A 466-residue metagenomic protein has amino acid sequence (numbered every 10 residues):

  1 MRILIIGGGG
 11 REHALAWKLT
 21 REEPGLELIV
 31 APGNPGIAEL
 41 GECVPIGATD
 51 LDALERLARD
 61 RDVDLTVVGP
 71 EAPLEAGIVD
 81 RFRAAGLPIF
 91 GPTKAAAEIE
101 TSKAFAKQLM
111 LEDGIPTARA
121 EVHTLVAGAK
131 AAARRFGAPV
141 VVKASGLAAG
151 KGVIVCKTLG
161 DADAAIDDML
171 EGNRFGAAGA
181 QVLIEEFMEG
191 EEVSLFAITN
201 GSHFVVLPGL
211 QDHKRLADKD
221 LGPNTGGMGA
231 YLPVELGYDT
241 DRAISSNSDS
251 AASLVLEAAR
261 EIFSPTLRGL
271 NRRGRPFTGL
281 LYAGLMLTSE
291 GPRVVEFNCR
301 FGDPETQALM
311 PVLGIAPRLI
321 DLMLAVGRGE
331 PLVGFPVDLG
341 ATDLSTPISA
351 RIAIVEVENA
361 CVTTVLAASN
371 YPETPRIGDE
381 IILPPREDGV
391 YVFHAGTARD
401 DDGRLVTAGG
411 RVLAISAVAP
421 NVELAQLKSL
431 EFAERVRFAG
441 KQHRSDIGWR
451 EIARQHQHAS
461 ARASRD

Functional and structural regions predicted by a protein language model:
M1-K94: ATP-binding N-terminal substructure of ATP-dependent carboxylate-amine bond-forming enzymes
P92-G152: A conserved helix-loop-beta module that forms one wall/lid of the active-site cleft in ATP-utilizing catalytic domains
G152, C156-M310: Internal nucleotide-binding/catalytic subdomain
N173-G176, E330, E431-S445: Short arginine-rich
L256-L281, N298-E387, D400: Active-site "cap" helix and flanking loop/linker of ATP-utilizing ligase/carboxylase catalytic domains
I377-A414: Generic long, charged, amphipathic alpha-helical segments
I447-D466: A cross-kingdom feature marking charged/low-complexity
